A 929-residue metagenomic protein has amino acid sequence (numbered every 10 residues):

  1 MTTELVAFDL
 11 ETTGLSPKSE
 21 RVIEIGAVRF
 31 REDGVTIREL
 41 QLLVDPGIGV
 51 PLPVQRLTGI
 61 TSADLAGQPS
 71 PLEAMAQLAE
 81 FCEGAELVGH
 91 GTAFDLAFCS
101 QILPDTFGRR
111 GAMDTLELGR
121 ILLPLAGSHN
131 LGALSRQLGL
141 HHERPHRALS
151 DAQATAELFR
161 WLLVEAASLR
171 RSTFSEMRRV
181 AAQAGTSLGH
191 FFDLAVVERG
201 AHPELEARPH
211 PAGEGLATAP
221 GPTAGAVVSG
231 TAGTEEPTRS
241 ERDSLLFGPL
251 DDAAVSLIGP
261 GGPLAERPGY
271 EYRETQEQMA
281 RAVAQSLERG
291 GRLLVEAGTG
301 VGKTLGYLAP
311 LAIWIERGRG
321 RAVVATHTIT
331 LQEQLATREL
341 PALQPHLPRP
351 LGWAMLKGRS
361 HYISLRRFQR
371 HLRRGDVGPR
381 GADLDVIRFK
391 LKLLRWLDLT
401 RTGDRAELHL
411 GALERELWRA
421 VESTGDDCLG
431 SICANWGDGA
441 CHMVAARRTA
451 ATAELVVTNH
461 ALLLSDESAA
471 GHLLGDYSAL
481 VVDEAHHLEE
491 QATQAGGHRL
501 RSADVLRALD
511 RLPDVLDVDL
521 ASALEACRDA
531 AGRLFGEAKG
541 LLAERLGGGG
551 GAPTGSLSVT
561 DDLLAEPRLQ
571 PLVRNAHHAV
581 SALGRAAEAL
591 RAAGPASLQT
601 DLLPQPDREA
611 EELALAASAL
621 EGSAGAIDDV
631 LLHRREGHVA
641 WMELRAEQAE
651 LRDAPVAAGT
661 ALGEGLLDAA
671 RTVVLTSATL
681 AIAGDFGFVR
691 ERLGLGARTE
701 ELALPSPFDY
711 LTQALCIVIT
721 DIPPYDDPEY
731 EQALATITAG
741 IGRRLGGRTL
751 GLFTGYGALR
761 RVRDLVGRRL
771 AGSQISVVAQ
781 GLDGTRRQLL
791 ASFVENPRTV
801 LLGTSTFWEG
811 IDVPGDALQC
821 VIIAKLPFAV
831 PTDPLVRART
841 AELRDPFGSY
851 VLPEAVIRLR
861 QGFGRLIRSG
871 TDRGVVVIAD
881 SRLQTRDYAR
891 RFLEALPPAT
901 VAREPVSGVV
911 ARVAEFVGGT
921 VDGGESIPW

Functional and structural regions predicted by a protein language model:
M1-G111, P124-H146: Conserved non-catalytic scaffold segment of RNase H-like nuclease domains
R160-A254, S926-W929: Acidic two-metal-ion nuclease catalytic site recognized across multiple nuclease folds, prominently DnaQ/RNase D-T
E235-S240, D251-G262, E266, R319-E454 (+2 more regions): A substrate-engagement module of RecA-like helicase motors
F247-L294: Conserved pre-motif I regulatory segment
E288-P310: Walker A/P-loop
E333, R338-P341, G430-L455, N459-G584 (+1 more regions): Signature of the SF2 helicase/ATPase Hel1-core->accessory helical subdomain module
R419-E454, L464-L473, L590-I722, E729-T736 (+2 more regions): A contiguous, basic/glycine-rich beta-loop/short-helix subdomain that forms a polymer-engagement track
I719-E729, G781-Q884: Conserved RecA-like P-loop NTPase helicase motor core
